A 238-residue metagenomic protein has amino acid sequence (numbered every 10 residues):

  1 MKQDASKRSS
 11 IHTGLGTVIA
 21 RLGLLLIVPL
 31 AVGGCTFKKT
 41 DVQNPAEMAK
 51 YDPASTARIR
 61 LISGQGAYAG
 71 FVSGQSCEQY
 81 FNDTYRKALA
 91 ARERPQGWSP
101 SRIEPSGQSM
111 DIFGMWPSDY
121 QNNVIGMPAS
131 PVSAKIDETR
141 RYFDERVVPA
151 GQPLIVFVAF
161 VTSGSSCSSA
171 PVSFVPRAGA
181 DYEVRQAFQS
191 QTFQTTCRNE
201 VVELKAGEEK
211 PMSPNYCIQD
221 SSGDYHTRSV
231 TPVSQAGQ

Functional and structural regions predicted by a protein language model:
M1-F37: Sec-dependent bacterial lipoprotein signal peptides
C35-A150, F157-C167, P171-S173, Q186-Q238: Short loop/turn and low-complexity linker motifs enriched in small/turn-promoting residues
A150-G151, G179: Tight coil/turn sites that cap or link beta-strands
V175-R177: Short beta-strand edge segments in extracellular beta-sheet folds
